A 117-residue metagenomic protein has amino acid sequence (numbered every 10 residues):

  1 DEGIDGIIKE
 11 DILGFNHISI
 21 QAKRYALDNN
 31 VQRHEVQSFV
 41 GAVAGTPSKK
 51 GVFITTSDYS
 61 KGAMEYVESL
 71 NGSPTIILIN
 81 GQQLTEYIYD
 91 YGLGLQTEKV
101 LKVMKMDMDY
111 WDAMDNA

Functional and structural regions predicted by a protein language model:
D1-A117: Mixed-charge (Asp/Glu-Lys/Arg
